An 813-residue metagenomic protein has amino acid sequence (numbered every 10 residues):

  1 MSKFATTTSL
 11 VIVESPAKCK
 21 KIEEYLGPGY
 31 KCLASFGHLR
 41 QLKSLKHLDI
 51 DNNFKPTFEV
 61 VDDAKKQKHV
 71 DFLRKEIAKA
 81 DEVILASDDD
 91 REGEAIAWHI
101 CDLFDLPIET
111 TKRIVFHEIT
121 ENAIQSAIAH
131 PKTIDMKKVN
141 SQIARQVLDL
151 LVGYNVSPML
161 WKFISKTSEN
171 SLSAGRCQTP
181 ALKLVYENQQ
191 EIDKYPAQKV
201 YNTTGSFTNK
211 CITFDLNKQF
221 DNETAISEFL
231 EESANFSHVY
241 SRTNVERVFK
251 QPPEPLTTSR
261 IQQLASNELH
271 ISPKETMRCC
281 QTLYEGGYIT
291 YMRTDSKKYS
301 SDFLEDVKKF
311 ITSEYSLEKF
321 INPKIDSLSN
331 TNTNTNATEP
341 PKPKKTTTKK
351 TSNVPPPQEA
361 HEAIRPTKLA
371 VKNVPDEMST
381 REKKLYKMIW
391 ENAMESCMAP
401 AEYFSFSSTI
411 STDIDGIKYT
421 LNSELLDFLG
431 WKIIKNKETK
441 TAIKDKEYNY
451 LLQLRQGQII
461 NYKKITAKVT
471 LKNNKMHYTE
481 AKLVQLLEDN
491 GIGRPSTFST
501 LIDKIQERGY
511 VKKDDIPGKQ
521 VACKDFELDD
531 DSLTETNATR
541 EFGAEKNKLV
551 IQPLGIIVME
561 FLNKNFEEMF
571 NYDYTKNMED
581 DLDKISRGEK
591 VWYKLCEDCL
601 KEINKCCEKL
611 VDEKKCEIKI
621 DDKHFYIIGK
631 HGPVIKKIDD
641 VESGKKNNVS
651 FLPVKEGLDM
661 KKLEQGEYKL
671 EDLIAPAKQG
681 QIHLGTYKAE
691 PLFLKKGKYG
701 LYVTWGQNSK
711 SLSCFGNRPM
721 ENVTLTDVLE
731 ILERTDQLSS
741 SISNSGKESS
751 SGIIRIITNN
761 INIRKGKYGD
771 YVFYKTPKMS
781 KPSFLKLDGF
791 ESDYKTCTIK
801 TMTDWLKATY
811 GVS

Functional and structural regions predicted by a protein language model:
M1-Y154, E305, T439, K463: Intrinsically disordered, low-complexity regulatory segments
S2-T8, K21, L103, S157 (+4 more regions): Basic, low-complexity terminal or inter-domain segments flanking catalytic cores
V61, S87-D89, P107-K112, K132-V139 (+6 more regions): Short, polar/flexible loop-turn hinges at active-site or ligand-entry regions and domain interfaces
I119-F207, V245-F249: C-terminal or mid-to-C-terminal helical accessory/interaction module adjacent to the motor/catalytic core
N222-L256, Q262, R455-Q458, K468: Metal- or metallocofactor-binding catalytic centers and their adjacent structured scaffolds across diverse enzyme
T243, Q251-A265, T290-T294, N474-L486 (+1 more regions): Short acidic, hydrophobic short linear motifs in intrinsically disordered regions
E268-T276: A conserved hydrophobic secondary-structure block that centers on an alpha-helix together with its immediately flanking
